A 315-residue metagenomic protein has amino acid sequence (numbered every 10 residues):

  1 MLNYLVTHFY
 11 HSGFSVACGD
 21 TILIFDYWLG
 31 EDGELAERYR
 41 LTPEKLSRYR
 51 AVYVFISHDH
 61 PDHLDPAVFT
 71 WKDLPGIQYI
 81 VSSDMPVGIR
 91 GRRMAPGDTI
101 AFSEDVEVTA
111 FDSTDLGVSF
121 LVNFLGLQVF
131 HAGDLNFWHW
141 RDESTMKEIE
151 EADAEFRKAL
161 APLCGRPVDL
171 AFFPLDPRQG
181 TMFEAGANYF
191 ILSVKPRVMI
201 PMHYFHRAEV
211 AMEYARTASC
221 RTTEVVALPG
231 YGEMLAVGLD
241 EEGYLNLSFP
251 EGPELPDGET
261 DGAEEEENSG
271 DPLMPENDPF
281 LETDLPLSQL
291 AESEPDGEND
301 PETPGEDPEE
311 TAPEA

Functional and structural regions predicted by a protein language model:
M1-Y4, A17-L23, T99-V108, L121-V129: Beta-strand-turn-beta hairpins that frame and shape the catalytic cleft of phosphate-ester-processing enzymes
T7-F9, R90-F102, T114-L116, E184-P275 (+3 more regions): Binuclear metal-ion centers of metallo-dependent hydrolases, dominated by the metallo-beta-lactamase
H11, E31-D32, D59-L64, P86-I89 (+5 more regions): Active-site environment of divalent metal-dependent phosphoester hydrolases
G13-F55, P66-T70, L135-G165: Pre-active-site segment of Zn-dependent metallo-hydrolases
I24-D26, R50-D62, I80-S83, F130-G133 (+4 more regions): Active-site neighborhood of phospho(di)ester-bond hydrolases with catalytic His/Asp-centered motifs
L41-I100: Active-site HxH/HxHxD metal-binding segment of metal-dependent hydrolases
Y49, L74, V106, R166 (+1 more regions): Structured loop/turn residues at beta-strand edges in well-structured enzyme cores
T114-L192: Active-site-proximal loop/helix segments of hydrolase catalytic cores
